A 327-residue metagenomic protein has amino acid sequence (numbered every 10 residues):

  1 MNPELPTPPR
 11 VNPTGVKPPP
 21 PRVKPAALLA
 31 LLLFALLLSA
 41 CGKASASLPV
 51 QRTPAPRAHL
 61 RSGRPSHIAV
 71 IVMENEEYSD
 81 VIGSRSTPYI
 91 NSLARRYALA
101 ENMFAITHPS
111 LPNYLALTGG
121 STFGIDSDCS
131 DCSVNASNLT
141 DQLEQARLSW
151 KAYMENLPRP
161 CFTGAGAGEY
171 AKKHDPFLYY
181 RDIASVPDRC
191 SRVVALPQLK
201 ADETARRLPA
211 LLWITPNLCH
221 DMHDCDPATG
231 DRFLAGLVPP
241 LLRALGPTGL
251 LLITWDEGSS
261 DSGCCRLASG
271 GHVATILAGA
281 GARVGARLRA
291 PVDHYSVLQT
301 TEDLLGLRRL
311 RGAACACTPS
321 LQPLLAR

Functional and structural regions predicted by a protein language model:
M1-V23: N-terminal secretory signal peptides that target proteins for export/translocation
P3, G15, F34, L143-E144 (+1 more regions): Intrinsically disordered, low-complexity regions enriched in Ser/Pro/Gly/Gln/His and often acidic
K24-L33: Sec-dependent N-terminal signal peptides
L32-A35, D256-E257: Conserved acidic functional residues
L38-A40: C-terminal motif of bacterial Sec signal peptides marking the signal peptidase cleavage site
G42-R327: N-terminal pro-sequences and low-complexity stem/linker regions of secreted or lumenal proteins
